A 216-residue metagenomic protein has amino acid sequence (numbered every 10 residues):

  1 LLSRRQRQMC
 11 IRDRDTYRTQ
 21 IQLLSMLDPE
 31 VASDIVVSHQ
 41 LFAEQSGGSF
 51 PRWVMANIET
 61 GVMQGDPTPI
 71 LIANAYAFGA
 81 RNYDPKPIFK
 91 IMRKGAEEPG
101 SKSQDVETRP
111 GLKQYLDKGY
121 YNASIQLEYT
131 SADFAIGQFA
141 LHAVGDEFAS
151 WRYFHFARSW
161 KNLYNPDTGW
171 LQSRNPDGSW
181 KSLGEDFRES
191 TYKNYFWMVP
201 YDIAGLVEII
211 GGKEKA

Functional and structural regions predicted by a protein language model:
L1-R7: Single conserved hydrophobic/aromatic residue that forms the stacking wall/gate of nucleotide- or nucleobase-binding
R7-D13: Conserved small/polar residues in nucleotide/adenosyl-binding loops
R14, E30, P67, Y83 (+5 more regions): Conserved active-site and cofactor/substrate-binding residues in soluble primary-metabolism enzymes
D15-V31, A73-F78, Q138-V144, W197-G211: Alpha-helical support elements that line or immediately flank enzyme active sites and cofactor-binding pockets
L27-F50: Glycine-rich phosphate/pyrophosphate-binding loops and their adjacent beta-strand/loop elements at enzyme active sites
V36-H39, M92, A157, I203: Short alpha-helical scaffolding segments that buttress acidic/His motifs in well-ordered protein cores
A43-W160, P166, E189-S190: Active-site cavity-forming subdomains of large catalytic enzyme subunits
F50-P51, H142-A216: Catalytic cores of carbohydrate-active enzymes
